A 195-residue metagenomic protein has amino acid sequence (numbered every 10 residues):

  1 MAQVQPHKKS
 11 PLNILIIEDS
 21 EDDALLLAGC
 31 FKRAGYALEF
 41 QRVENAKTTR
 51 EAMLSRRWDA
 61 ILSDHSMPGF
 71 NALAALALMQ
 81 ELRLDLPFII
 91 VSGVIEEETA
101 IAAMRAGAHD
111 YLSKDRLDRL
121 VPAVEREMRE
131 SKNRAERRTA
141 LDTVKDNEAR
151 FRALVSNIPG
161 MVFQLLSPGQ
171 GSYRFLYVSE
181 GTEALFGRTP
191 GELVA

Functional and structural regions predicted by a protein language model:
A2-Q3, H7-S10, L25-G29, A102-R105 (+2 more regions): PAS/LOV and related PAS-like sensory modules
Q3-L12, D19-Y36, Q41-V43, R50-L141: N-terminal membrane insertion elements
E18, E44, Q164-S167: Residue-level signal for short segments within beta-strands and strand-turn junctions of well-structured beta-sheet
N71, V194-A195: PAS/Per-ARNT-Sim sensory domains
L117, P159, S179: ATP/adenylate-binding site constellation spanning eukaryotic-like Ser/Thr protein kinases, ABC-transporter
R119, R150, Y177: Amphipathic alpha-helical recognition patches that constitute DNA-binding helices
G171-V178: Conserved hydrophobic beta-strand signature of PAS-family and PAS-like sensory domains
T182-V194: PAS/PAS-like sensory domain cap-loop motif
